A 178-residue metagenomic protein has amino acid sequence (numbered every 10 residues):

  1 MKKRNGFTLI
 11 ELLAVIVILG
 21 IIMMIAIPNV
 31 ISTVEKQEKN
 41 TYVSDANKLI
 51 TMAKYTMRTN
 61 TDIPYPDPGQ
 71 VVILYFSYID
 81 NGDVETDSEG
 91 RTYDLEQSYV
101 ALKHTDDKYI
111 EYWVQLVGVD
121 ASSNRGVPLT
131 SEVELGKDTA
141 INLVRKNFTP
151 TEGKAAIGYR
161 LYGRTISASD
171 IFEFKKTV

Functional and structural regions predicted by a protein language model:
M1-F7, I63-P66: Short, compositionally biased strand/turn segments that nucleate or flank brief secondary-structure elements
K3-V30: N-terminal single-pass transmembrane signal-anchor helix
L9, I73-F76, A168: Structural motif detector for alpha-helix initiation sites
A26-Y42: Sec-dependent signal peptide cleavage junction
E38-I63: Membrane-proximal N-terminal amphipathic helix
T61-V133, K137-T139: Extracellular/periplasmic head regions of type IV pilus-like filament subunits
S122-V178: Low-complexity, S/T/G/P-rich flexible repeat/linker segments used as non-globular hinges and stalks within
